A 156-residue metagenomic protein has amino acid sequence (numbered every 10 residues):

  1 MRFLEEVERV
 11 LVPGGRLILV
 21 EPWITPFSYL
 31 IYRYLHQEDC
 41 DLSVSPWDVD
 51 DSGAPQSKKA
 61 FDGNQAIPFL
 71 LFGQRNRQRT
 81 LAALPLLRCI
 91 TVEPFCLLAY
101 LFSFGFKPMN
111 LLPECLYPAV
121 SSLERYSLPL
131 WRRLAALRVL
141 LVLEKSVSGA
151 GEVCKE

Functional and structural regions predicted by a protein language model:
M1-R2, F27: Short N-terminal helix/helix-N-cap motif within the alpha/beta-hydrolase-1
R2-E6, R75, L134, R138: Short, well-structured alpha-helical interface segments that form or flank functional binding sites
R2-R16: A short glycine-rich, Lys/Arg-flanked "PGG" loop and its adjoining helix->strand segment in the class I
E6, E21, E124: Acidic-residue sensor for enzyme active/binding pockets
I18-A54: Conserved class I S-adenosyl-L-methionine
K58-N76: Acceptor-substrate binding/catalytic loop of class I
Q78, A82, R88-E156: A C-terminal cap/extension of S-adenosyl-L-methionine-dependent methyltransferases that defines the acceptor-substrate
